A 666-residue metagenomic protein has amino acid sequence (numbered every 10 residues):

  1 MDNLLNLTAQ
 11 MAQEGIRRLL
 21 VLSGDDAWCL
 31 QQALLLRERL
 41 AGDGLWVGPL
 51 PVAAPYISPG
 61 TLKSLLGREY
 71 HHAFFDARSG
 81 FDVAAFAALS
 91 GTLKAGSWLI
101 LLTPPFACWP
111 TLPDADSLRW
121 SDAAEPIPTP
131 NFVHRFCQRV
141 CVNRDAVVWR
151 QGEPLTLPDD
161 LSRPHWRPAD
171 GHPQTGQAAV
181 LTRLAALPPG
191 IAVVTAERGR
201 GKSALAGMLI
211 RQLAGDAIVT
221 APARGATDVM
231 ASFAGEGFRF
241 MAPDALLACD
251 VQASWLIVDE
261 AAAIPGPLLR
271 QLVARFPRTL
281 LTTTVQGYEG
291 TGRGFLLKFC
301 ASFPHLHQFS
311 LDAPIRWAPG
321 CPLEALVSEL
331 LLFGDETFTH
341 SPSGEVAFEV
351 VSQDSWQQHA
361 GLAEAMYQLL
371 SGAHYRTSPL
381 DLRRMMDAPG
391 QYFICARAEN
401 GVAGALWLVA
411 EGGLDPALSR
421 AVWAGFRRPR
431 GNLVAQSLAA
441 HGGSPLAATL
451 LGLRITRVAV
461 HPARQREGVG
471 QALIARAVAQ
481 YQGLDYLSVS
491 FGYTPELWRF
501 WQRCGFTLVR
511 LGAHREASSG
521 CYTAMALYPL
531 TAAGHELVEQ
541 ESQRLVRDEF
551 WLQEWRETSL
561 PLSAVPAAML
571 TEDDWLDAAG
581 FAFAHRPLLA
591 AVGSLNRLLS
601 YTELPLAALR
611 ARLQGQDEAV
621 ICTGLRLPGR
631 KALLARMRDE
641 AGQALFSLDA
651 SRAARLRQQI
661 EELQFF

Functional and structural regions predicted by a protein language model:
M1-L7, P168-P188: N-terminal pre-P-loop "Q-motif" helix
R17-D25, L36-P49, T195, G215-T227: Conserved RecA-like ASCE P-loop NTPase motor core of nucleic-acid helicases/translocases
C29-L30, K202: Conserved lysine of the Walker
L62-D159: N-terminal accessory nucleic-acid engagement/regulatory domains that precede and modulate ATP-driven motor cores
D122, P126-H172, C300-T339: Conserved coupling/interface region of RecA-like P-loop/ASCE motor cores
A204-M208, R457-Q480: Conserved acetyl-CoA-binding loop-helix of GNAT-fold acetyltransferases
A245-L247, W255, P267-L268, A274-Y375 (+2 more regions): Terminal substrate-recognition subdomain of acyl/acetyltransferases
G390-V409, P416: Conserved beta-hairpin
